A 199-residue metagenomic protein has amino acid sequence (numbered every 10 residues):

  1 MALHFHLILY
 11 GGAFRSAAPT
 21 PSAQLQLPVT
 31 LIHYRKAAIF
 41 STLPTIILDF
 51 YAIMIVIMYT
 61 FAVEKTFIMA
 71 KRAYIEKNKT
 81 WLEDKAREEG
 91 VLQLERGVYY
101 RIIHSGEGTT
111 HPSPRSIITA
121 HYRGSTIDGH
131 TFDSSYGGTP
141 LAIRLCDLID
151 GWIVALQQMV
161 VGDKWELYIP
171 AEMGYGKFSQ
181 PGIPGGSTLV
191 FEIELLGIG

Functional and structural regions predicted by a protein language model:
L3, A18-P19: Intrinsically disordered, low-complexity segments enriched in serine/proline and basic residues
G11-G12, G97: Residue-identity detector for glycine
S16-A17, F40: Intrinsically disordered, low-complexity segments enriched in serine/threonine/proline/glycine and often basic
L25-L27: Cationic, low-complexity basic patches in intrinsically disordered or flexible, solvent-exposed regions
Y34, I39-T42, I46-T60: Short, positively charged and aromatic/hydrophobic N-terminal segments
F50, V56-G199: Cross-family detector of peptidyl-prolyl cis-trans isomerase
